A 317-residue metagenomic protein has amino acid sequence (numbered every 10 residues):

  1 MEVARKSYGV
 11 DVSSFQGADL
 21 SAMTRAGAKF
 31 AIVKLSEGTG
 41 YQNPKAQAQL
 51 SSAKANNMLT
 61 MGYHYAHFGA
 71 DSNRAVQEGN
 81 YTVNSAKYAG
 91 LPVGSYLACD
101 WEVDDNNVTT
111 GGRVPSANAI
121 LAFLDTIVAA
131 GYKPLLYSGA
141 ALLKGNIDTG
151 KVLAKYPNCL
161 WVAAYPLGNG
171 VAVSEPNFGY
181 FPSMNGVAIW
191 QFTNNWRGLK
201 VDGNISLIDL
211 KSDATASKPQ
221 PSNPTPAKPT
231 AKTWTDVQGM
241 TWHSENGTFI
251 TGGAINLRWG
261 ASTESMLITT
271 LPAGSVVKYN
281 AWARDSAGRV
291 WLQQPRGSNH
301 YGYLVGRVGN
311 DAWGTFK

Functional and structural regions predicted by a protein language model:
M1-A130: Substrate-binding cleft of extracellular glycoside hydrolase catalytic domains
M1-S13, S21-A22, L153-A231: Functionally critical loop-and-helix segments that line ligand-binding/catalytic clefts of soluble enzyme domains
V10-F15, V33-E37, M58, Y63-F68 (+7 more regions): Active-site-proximal beta-strand/loop segments in catalytic clefts of secreted hydrolases
Y63-H67, A227, L257, G274 (+1 more regions): Solvent-exposed beta-strand motifs enriched in subsets of small alpha/beta binding domains, especially certain
V93-P176: Catalytic domains of cell-wall/extracellular-matrix polysaccharide-remodeling enzymes, centered on de-N-acetylation
P221-N256, T269-A273, W313-K317: SH3-family beta-barrel domains
V237, I268-T315: SH3/SH3-like beta-barrel superfamily modules
A261-M266: Short alpha-helix capping/helix-loop boundary micro-motifs
